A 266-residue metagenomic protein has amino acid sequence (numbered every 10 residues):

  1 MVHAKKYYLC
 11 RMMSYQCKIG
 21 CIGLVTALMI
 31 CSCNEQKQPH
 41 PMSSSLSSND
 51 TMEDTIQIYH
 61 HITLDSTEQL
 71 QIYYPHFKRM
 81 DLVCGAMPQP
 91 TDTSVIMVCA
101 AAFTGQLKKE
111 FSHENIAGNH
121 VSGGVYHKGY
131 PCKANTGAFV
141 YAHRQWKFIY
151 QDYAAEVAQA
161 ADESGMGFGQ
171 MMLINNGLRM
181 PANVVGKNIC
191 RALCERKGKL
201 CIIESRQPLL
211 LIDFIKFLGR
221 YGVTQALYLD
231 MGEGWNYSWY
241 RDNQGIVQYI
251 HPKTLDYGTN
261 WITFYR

Functional and structural regions predicted by a protein language model:
K5-C21: Bacterial N-terminal signal peptides that target proteins for export
G20-L28: Sec-dependent N-terminal signal peptides
I30-S32: C-terminal motif of bacterial Sec signal peptides marking the signal peptidase cleavage site
N34-Y130, I203-E204: Zymogen propeptides
K108-L178: Active-site-adjacent helix-turn-beta-strand microarchitecture at beta-sheet edges that either contains or buttresses
F111-H127, G186, E195, K199-P208 (+2 more regions): Conserved, well-ordered active-site substructure
F168-A192, K197: Conserved beta-alpha junction segments in alpha/beta enzyme cores
